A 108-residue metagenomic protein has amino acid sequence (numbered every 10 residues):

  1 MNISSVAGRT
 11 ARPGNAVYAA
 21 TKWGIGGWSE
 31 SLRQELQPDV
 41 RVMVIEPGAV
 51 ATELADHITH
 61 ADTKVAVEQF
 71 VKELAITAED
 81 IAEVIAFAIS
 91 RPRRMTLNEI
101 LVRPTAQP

Functional and structural regions predicted by a protein language model:
S5: Residue(s) in the substrate-gating loop at a strand-loop-helix junction that position the organic substrate next
T10-A16: Active-site loop immediately N-terminal to the catalytic Tyr-X3-Lys motif of short-chain dehydrogenase/reductase
Y18, G26: Catalytic tyrosine of NAD(P)H-dependent dehydrogenase/reductases that use a Tyr as the general acid/base
T21: Active-site helix of classical SDR
R33-P38: Alpha-helical segment proximal to the catalytic Tyr-Lys
R41-A51: Conserved SDR Rossmann-fold cofactor-binding beta-strand/turn motif
V44-I45, K64-Q107: C-terminal helical subdomain
A49-Q69: A glycine/serine/threonine-rich, flexible loop-to-helix segment that serves as the NAD(P) cofactor-binding "lid"
